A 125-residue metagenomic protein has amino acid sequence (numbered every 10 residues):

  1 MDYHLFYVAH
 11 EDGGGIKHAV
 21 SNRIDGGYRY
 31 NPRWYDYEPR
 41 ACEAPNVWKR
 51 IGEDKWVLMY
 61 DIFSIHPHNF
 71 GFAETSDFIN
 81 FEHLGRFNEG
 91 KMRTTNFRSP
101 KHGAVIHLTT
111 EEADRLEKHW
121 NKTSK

Functional and structural regions predicted by a protein language model:
M1-K125: Carbohydrate-active catalytic/glycan-binding domains of CAZyme proteins, especially the secreted or lumenal ectodomains
